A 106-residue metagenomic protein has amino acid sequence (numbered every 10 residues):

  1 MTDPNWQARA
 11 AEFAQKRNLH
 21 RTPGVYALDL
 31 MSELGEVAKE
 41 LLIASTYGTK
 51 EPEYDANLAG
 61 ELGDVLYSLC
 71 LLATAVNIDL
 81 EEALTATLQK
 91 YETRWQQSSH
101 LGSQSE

Functional and structural regions predicted by a protein language model:
M1-L62, L66-E106: Flexible "arm" and connector segments at domain edges
